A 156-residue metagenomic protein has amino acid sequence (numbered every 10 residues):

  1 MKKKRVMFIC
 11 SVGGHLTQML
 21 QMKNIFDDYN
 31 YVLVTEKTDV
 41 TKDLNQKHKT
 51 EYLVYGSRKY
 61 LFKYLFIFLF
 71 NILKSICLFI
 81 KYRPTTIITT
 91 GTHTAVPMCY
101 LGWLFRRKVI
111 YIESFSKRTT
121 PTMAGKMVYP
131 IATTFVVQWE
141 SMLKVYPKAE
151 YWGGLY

Functional and structural regions predicted by a protein language model:
M1-T38: N-terminal subdomain of nucleotide-sugar transferases
K4, T85, T133: Conserved acidic residues
C10, N30-I67, S141, W152-L155: Conserved nucleotide-sugar phosphate-binding/catalytic loop shared by glycosyltransferases and other
L61-T85: An amphipathic, basic-hydrophobic alpha-helix
I76-T86, V96-I110, K126-M127: Glycosyltransferases and closely related glycan-assembly transferases that use nucleotide-activated donors
T90-T94: Short His-centered aromatic/hydrophobic patch
R107-Y156: Active-site-proximal region of nucleotide-activated glycan assembly enzymes, centered on histidine/acidic-rich loops
